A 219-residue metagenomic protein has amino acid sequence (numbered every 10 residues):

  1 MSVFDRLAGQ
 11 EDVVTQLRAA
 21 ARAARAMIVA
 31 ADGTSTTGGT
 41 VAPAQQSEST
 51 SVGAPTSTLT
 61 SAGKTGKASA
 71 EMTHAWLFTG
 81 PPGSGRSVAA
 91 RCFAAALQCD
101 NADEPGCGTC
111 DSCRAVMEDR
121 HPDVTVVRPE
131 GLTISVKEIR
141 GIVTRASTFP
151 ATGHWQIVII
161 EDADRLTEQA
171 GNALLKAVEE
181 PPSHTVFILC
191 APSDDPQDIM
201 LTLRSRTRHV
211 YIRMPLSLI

Functional and structural regions predicted by a protein language model:
M1-D164, Q169, V186-I188, Q197 (+1 more regions): P-loop/Walker A NTP-binding region and its immediately flanking N-terminal helices in P-loop NTPase folds
R128, R208-L218: Conserved AAA+ ATPase "SRH/arginine-finger" region at the nucleotide-binding site
G171-A173: Short Gly/Thr/Asp-enriched flexible loops that form oxyanion-binding sites at enzyme active sites
L175-V178, D195-R206: Short regulatory helix/loop adjacent to the ATP-binding pocket of P-loop NTPases
P182-S183: Conserved catalytic/coupling elements of P-loop NTPase cores
